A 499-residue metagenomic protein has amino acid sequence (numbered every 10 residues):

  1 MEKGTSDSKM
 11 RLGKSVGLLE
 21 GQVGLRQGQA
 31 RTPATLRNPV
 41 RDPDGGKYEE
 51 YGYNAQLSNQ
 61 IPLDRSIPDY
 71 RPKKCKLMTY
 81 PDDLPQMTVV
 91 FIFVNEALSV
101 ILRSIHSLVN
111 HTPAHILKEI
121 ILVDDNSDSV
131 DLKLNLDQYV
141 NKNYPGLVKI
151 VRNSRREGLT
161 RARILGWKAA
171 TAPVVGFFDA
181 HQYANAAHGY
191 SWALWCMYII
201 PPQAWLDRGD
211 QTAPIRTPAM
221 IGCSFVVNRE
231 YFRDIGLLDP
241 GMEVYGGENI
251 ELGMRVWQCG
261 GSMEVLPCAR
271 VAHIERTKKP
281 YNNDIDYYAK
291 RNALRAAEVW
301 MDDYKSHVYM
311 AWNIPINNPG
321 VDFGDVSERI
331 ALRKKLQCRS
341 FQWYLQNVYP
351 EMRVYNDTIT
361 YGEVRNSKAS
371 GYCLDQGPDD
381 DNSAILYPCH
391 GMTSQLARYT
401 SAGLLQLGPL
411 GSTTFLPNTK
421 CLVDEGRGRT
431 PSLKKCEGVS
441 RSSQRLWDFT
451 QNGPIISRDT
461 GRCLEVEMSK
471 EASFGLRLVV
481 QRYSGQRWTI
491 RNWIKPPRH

Functional and structural regions predicted by a protein language model:
M1-N110: N-proximal low-complexity "stem/linker" segments adjacent to membrane-targeting elements
V109, K142, I164-V174: Active-site nucleotide-sugar/metal-binding loop of Leloir-type enzymes
V109-R152: Acidic donor-binding segment of Leloir-type glycosyltransferases
T160, W192-V226: A recurrent flexible, glycine/aromatic-enriched loop bordering the glycosyltransferase active site that acts as
A172-Q182: Short beta-strand-to-loop acidic/aromatic patch adjacent to the donor-nucleotide binding site
A219, C223-G236, G241-A269: A short, conserved alpha-helix in the catalytic core of glycosyltransferases
S262-N356: Active-site-adjacent helix/loop segment of glycosyltransferases that harbors family-specific signature motifs
Y344, P350-H499: Lectin-like carbohydrate-binding module/patch detector with strong preference for beta-trefoil
